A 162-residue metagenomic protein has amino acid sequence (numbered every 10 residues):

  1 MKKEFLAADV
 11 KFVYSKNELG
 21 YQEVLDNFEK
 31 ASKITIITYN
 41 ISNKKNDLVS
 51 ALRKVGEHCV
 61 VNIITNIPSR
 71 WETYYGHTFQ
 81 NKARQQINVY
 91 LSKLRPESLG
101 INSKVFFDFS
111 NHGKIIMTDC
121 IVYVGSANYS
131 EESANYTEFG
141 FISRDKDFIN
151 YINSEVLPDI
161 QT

Functional and structural regions predicted by a protein language model:
M1-K16, S32-Y39: Acidic/glycine-enriched edge-of-secondary-structure segments
K11-K16, S103-F107, S143: Short acidic-hydrophobic, aromatic-tinged amphipathic segments that line or gate anion-handling sites
K16-L19, N40-K44, S110, C120: Short beta->alpha connector loops
G20-L99: Primarily the HKD phosphodiesterase
D26, V122-T162: Signature of lipid phosphatidyltransferase scaffolds
I64-N66, D108, G125-S126, R144: Generic beta-sheet signal
K104-K114, S126, E132-S133: Conserved RecA-like P-loop NTPase helicase motor core
G113-M117, F141-I142: Short beta-strand scaffold segments in enzyme catalytic cores
